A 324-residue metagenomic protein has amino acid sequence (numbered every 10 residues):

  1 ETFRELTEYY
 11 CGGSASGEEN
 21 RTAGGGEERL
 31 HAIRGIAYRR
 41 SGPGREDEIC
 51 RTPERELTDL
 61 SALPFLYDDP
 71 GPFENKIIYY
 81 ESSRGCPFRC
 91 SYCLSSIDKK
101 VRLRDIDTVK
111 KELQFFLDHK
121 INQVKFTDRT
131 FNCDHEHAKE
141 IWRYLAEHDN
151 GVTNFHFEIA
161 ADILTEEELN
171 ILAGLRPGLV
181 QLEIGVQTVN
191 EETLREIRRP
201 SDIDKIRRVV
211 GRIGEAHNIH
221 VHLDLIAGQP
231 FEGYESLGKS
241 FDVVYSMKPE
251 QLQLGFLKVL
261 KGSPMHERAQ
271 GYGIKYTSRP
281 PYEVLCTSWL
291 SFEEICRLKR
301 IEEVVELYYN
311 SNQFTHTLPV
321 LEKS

Functional and structural regions predicted by a protein language model:
E1, R39, S96, T127 (+1 more regions): Conserved residues at the C-terminal ends of beta-strands
E1-E54: Glycine-rich beta-alpha loop elements in corrinoid/cobalamin-binding modules across cobalamin-dependent enzymes
S14-G25, S41-R45, C86, R300-S324: Radical SAM enzyme core and accessory elements
I33, A37-S82: N-terminal [4Fe-4S]-dependent radical SAM core
P53-R55, L63, A138-K139, E168-L169 (+1 more regions): Short aromatic-enriched loop/helix-cap "lid" or pocket-rim segments at secondary-structure transitions that line
F65-E215: Radical SAM [4Fe-4S] cluster-binding motif and immediate context
K110, Q114-T127, V152-E158, L172 (+2 more regions): Conserved C-terminal portion of the radical SAM core fold that forms the substrate/S-adenosylmethionine-binding
